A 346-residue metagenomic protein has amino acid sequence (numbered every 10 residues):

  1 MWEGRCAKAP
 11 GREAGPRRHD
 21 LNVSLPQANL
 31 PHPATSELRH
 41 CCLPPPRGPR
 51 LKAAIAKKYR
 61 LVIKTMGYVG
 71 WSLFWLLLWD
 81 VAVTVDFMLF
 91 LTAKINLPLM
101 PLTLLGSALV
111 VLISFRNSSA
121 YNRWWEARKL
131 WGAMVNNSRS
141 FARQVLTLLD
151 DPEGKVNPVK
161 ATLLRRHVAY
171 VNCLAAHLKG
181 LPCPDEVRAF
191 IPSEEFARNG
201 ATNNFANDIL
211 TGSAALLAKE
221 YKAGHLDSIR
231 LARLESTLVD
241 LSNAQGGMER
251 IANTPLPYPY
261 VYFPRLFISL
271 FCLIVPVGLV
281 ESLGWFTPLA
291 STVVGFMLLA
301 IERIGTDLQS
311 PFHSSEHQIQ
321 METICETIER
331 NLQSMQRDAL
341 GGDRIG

Functional and structural regions predicted by a protein language model:
K8-E13, P26-N29: Short Gly/Ser/Thr- and charged-rich N-terminal loops/segments that act as flexible capping/hinge elements
A34-G132, D151, L283-W285, T327-G346: N-terminal juxtamembrane/topogenic regions of multi-pass membrane proteins
Y68-L76, E249-E281: Transmembrane alpha-helical segments and their cytosolic interface motifs in multi-pass membrane proteins
W79-I95, S269-L298, E302: Juxtamembrane "helix exit" motif at the C-terminal ends of alpha-helical transmembrane segments in multi-pass membrane
A120-W124, A133, Q144, A300-P311: Membrane-spanning helices that line or support transport/gating and their immediate boundary helices in channels
Q144-Y260: Structured inter-helical modules in multipass membrane proteins
G295-L299, I304-G346: Cytosolic/matrix-facing juxtamembrane and C-terminal tails of multi-pass cellular membrane proteins
